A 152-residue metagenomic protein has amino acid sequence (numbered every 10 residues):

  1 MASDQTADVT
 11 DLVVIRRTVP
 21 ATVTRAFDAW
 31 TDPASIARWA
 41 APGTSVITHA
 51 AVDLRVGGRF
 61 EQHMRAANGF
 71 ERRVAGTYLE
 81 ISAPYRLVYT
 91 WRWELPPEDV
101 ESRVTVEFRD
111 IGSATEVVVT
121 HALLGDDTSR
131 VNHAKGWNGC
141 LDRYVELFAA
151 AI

Functional and structural regions predicted by a protein language model:
M1-V46: Hydrophobic ligand-binding cavity/cleft-lining segments
T10-R16, V23, I47, R59 (+4 more regions): Intrinsic-disorder/low-complexity, polar/charged segments enriched in Ser/Thr/Lys/Arg/Asp/Glu/Gln
V14-I15, A34-E71, I152: Short beta-edge strand/loop motif at the mouth of beta-sheet-based domains
R17, A50, V74-E80, W91-W93 (+1 more regions): Hydrophobic/aromatic beta-strand elements that line small-molecule binding cavities or substrate pockets in beta-rich
V23-T24, L54-R55, L79-Y85, E107-E116: A short, structured loop/turn motif at beta-sheet edges
A26, I36, F60, Y78 (+4 more regions): Hydrophobic pocket/interface hotspot
V88-N138: Beta-strand/loop substructures that line and gate deep hydrophobic ligand-binding cavities in soluble
E146-I152: Short, highly charged C-terminal tails/helix-capping segments
